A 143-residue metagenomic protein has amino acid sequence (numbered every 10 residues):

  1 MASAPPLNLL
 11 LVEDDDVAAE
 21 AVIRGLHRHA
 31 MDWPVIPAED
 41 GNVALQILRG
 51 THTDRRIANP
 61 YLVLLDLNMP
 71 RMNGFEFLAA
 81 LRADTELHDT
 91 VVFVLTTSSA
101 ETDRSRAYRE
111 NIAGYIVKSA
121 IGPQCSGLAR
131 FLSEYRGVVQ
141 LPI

Functional and structural regions predicted by a protein language model:
M1-L10, D15-M31, R49, T53-Y61 (+1 more regions): Non-catalytic signal-transmission and effector/linker regions of two-component phosphorelay proteins
D15, S98-T102: Negatively charged, flexible loop motifs adjacent to catalytic sites in prokaryotic signal transduction proteins
P37, R71-M72: Residue-level signal for the "D+5" position in two-component response regulator receiver
A38-N42, L48: Conserved Asp/Asn-Gly motif in the active-site loop of CheY-like receiver
L67-M69: Receiver (REC) domain active-site loop signature in two-component systems and cognate sites in sensor histidine kinases
